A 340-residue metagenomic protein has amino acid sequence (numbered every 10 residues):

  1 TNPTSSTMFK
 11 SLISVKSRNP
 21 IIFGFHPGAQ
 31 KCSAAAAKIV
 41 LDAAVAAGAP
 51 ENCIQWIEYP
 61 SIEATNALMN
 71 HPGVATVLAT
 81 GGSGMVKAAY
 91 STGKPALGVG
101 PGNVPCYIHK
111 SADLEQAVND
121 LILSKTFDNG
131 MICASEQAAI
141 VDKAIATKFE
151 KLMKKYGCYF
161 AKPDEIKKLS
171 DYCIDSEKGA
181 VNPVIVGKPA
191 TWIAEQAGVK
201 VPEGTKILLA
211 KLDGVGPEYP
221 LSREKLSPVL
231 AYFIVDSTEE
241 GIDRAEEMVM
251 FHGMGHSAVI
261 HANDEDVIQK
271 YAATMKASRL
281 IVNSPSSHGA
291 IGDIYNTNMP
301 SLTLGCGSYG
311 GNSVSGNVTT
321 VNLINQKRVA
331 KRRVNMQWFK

Functional and structural regions predicted by a protein language model:
T1-L41, A47, A75, S83 (+4 more regions): Conserved small-residue-rich beta-alpha loop and adjacent elements that most often cradle the phosphate/pyrophosphate
M8-F9, I13-P20, V86-G216, W338-F339: ALDH superfamily catalytic-core signature
V15, A46-P50, L68-P72, L78 (+10 more regions): Solvent-exposed alpha-helices and their adjacent loops that cap or buttress functional pockets in soluble metabolic
R18, I54, V77-L78, G102 (+6 more regions): Buried hydrophobic positions in well-ordered alpha/beta secondary-structure cores of metabolic enzymes
P20-G24, L78, L97-V99, Y107 (+1 more regions): Short hydrophobic alpha-helical runs that function as membrane-insertion/retention elements
L41-W56, R279-I281, S286, I291: A glycine-rich helix N-cap at a beta->alpha junction
Q55-V74: A structured beta-alpha segment of the ubiquitous adenosine-cofactor-binding alpha/beta core
V199-K340: Conserved C-terminal structural/oligomerization subdomain of aldehyde/semialdehyde dehydrogenase
